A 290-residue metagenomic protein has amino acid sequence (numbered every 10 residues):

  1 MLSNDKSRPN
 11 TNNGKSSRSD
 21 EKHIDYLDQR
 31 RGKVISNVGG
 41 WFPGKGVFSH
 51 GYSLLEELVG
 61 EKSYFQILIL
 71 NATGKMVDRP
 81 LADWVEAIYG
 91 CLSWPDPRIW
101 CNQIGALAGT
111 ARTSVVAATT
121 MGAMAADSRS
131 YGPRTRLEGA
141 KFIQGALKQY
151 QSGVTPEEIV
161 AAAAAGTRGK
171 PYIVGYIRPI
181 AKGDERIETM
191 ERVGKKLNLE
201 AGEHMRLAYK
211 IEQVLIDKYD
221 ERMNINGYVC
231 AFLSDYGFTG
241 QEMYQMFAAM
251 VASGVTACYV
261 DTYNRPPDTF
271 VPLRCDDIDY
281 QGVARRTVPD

Functional and structural regions predicted by a protein language model:
L2-D290: Non-transmembrane, aqueous-exposed alpha-helical and coiled segments at domain scale
